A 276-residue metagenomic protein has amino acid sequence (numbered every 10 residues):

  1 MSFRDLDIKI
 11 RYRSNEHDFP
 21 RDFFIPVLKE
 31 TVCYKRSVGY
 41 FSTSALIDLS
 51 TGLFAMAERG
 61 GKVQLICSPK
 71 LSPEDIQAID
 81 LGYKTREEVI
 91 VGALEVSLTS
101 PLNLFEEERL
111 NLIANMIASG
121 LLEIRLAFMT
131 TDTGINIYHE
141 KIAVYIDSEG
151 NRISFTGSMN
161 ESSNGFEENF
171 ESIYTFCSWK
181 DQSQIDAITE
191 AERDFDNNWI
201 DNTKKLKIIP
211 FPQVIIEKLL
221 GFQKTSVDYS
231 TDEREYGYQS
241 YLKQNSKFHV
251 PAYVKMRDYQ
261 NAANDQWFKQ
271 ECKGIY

Functional and structural regions predicted by a protein language model:
M1-R257, N261-D265: PLD/PLD-like phosphodiesterase catalytic module centered on the HKD motif
V38, Q270-Y276: Walker A/P-loop
